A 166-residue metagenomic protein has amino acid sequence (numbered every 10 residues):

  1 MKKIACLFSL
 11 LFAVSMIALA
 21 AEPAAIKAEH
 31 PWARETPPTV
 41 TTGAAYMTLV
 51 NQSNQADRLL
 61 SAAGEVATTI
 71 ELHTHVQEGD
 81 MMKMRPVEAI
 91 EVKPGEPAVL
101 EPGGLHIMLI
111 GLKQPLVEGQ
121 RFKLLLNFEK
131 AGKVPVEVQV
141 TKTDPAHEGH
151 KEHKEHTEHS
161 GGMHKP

Functional and structural regions predicted by a protein language model:
M1-L7: Positively charged n-region of N-terminal signal peptides that target proteins for export
L7-M16: Bacterial N-terminal signal peptides
A18-A20: Juxtamembrane cytosolic interface motif at the C-terminal end of transmembrane helices
E22-P166: Compact, glycine-rich, soluble single-domain proteins
